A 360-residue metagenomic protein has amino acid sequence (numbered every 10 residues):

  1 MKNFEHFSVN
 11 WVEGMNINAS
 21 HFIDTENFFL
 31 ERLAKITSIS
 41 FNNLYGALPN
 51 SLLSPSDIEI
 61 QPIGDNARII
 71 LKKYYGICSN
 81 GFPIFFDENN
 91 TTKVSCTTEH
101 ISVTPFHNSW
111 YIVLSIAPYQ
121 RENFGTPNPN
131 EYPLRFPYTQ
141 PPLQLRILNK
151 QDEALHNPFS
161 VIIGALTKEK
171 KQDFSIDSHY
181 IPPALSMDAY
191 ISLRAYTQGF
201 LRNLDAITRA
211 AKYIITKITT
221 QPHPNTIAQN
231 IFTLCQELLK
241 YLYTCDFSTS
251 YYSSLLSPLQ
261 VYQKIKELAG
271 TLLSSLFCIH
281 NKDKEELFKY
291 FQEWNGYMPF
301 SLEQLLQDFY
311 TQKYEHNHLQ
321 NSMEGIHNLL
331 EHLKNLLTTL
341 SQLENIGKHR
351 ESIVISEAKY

Functional and structural regions predicted by a protein language model:
K2-K73, C78-N80: N-terminal "first-domain core" detector
N3-E5, F86-V103: Short linear interaction motifs
E31-S38, F85-E88, Y119-P129: Short, solvent-exposed secondary-structure capping/transition elements
I36-G46, T126-T139: Short linear, low-complexity motifs centered on an aromatic residue
K73-G76, P83-F85, Y111-S115, S160-A165: Ordered hydrophobic segments in well-structured contexts
V94-T98, S102-N128: Elongated alpha-helical scaffolds
N130-L268: Mixed-charge (acidic/basic) macromolecular-recognition segments
S248-Y360: Extended, amphipathic alpha-helical scaffolds
